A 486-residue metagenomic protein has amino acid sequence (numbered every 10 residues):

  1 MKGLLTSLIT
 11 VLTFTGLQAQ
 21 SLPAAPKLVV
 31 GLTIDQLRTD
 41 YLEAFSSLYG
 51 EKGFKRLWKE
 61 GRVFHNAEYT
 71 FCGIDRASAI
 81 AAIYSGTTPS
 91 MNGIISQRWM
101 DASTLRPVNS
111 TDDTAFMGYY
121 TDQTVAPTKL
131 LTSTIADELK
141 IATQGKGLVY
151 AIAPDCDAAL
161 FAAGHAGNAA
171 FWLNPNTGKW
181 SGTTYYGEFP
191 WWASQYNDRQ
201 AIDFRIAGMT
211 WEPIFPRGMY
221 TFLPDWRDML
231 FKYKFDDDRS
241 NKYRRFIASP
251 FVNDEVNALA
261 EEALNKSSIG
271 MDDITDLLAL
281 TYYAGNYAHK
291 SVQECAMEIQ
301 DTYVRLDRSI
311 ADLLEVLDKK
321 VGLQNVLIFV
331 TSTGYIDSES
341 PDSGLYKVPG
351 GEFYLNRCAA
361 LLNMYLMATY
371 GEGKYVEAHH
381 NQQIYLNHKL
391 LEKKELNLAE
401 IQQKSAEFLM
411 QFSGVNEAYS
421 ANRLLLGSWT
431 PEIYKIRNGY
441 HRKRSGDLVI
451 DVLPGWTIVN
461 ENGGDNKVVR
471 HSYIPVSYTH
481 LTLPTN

Functional and structural regions predicted by a protein language model:
M1-A25: Bacterial Sec-dependent N-terminal signal peptides
P23-L42: Mature N-terminal segment immediately following signal peptide/propeptide cleavage in secreted/periplasmic
V30-T33, F64-N66, A82-Y84, L148-A153 (+3 more regions): Structural recognition of the beta-strand scaffold that forms the well-ordered cores of secreted hydrolase catalytic
R38-A44, Y69, T121-A126, R245-P250 (+2 more regions): Second-shell loop/turn segments in exported
L42-M91, L148-I152: Short, structured active-site-proximal loop/turn typified by the sulfatase FGly-forming signature C/S-X-P-X-R
Y49, D75, Q97-T124, T132 (+9 more regions): Secreted, luminal/periplasmic, and some membrane-associated catalytic domains that remodel anionic oxygen-ester
T87-T88, G93-I274, Y283-K290, E407-S413 (+2 more regions): His/Asp/Glu-rich, glycine-adjacent segments that coordinate divalent cations and/or stabilize oxyanion chemistry on
T479-T485: Conserved small/polar residues in nucleotide/adenosyl-binding loops
